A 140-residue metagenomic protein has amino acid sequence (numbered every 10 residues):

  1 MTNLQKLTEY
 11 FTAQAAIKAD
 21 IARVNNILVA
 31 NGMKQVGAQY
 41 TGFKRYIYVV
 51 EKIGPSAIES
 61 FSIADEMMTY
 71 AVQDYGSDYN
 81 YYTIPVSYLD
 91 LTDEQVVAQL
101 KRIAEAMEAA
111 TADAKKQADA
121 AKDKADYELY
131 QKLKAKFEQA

Functional and structural regions predicted by a protein language model:
M1, Q14, K18-I21, M33 (+2 more regions): Low-complexity, intrinsically disordered short peptide segments enriched in small/polar/basic residues
M1-L4, A135-A140: Short intrinsically disordered terminal tails
T2-E9, V86: A short, exposed loop/beta-hairpin motif centered on an aromatic-Gly-Thr core
N3-L4, D20-I21, D93-V96, D126: Short amphipathic alpha-helical segments that mediate assembly, nucleic-acid/protein binding, or membrane association
L7-L28: Long amphipathic alpha-helices with heptad-repeat character, especially coiled-coil-forming segments used
E9-T12, A16, M33, A38 (+1 more regions): Intrinsic disorder/low-complexity segments in short proteins, especially the signal peptide and propeptide regions
V36-A109: Acidic, low-complexity, intrinsically disordered interaction modules
L100-F137: Charge-rich, low-complexity alpha-helical coiled-coil segments
